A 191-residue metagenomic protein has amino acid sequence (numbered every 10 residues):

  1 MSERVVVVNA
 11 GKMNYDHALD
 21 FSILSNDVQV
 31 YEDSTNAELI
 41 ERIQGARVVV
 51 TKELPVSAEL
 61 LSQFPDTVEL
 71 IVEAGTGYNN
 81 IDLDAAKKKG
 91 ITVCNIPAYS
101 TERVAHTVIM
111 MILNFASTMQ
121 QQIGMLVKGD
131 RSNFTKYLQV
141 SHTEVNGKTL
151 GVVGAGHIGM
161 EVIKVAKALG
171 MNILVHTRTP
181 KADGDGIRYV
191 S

Functional and structural regions predicted by a protein language model:
M1-V48: N-terminal glycine-/charge-rich "phosphate-binding" loop or analogous flexible N-terminal tail
S2, V68, N146-T149: Phosphate-coordination loops involved in phosphoryl transfer and adenosine-cofactor binding
S22, S62-T67: Short, conserved loop/helix-junction motifs that constitute active-site signature segments in enzyme catalytic cores
I23, L138-S191: Rossmann-like dinucleotide/phosphate-binding beta-alpha-beta segment
E32, A74-G75, I91-E102, T177: Short beta->alpha connector loops at strand-helix junctions that form conserved, small/polar/Pro-enriched
N79-K89: Rossmann-fold NAD(P)-binding glycine/threonine-rich loop
P97-T149, V175: Phosphate-binding beta-alpha-beta segment of Rossmann-like dinucleotide-binding domains, i.e., the NAD(P)
